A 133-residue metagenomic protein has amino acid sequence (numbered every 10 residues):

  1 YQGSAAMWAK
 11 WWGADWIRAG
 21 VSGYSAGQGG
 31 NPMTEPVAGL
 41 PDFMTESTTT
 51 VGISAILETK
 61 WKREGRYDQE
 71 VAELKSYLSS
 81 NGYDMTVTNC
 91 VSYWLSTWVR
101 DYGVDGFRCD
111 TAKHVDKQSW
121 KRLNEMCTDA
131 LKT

Functional and structural regions predicted by a protein language model:
Y1-T97, D101-Y102, R122-T133: Substrate-binding/active-site clefts of carbohydrate-active enzymes
G106-D110: Structural recognition of the beta-strand scaffold that forms the well-ordered cores of secreted hydrolase catalytic
A112-S119: Acidic-and-aromatic substrate-binding clefts and catalytic sites of carbohydrate-active enzymes
